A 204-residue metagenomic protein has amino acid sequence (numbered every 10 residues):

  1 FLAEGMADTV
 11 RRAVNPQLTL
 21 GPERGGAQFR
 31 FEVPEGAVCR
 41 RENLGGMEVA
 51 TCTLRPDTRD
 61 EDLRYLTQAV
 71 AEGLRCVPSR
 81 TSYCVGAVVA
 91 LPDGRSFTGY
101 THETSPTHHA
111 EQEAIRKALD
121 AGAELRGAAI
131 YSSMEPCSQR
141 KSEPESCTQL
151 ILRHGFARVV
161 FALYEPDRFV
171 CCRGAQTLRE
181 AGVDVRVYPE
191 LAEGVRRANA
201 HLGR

Functional and structural regions predicted by a protein language model:
A3, A7-P22, A27, A37-V38: Short linear motifs in low-complexity or flexible loops
A3, V10, A69, A110 (+1 more regions): Stable alpha-helical structural segments in soluble proteins, enriched in small hydrophobic residues
G46-P78, R140-R204: Zinc-dependent deaminase
C84-L91: Short beta-strand scaffold segments in enzyme catalytic cores
P92-S96: Short, glycine-anchored, charge-dense loop/turn motifs used at functional sites
G99-I115: N-terminal beta-alpha supersecondary unit
E111-K141: Mobile, glycine- and charge-enriched loop segments and immediately flanking short secondary-structure elements within
